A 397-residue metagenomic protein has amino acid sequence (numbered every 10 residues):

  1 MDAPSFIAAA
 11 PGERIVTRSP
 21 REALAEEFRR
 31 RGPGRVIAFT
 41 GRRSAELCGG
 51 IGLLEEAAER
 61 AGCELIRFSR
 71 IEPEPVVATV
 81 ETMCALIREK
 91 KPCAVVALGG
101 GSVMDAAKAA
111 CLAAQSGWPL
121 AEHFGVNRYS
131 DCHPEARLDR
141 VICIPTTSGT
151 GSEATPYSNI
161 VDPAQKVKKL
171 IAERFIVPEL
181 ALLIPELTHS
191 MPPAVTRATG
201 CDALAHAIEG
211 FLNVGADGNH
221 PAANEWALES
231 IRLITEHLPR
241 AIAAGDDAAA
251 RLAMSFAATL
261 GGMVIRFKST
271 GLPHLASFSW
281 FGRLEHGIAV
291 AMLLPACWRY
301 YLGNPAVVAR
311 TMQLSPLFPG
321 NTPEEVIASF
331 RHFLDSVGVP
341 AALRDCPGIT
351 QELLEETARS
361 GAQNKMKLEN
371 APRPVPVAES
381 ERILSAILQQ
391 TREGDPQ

Functional and structural regions predicted by a protein language model:
M1-A94, L343: ATP/NTP phosphate-donor binding region
R14, R35-I37, I66, C93-V96 (+5 more regions): Structural motif
A78-P185: Glycine/threonine-rich beta-strand-loop-alpha-helix active-site module that forms ligand/phosphate-binding
Y157-R266, P372: Carboxylate- and glycine-rich phosphate/diphosphate-binding segment that chelates Mg2+/Mn2+
L204-I208, M254-G262, A276, L294-C297 (+4 more regions): Short alpha-helical scaffolding segments that buttress acidic/His motifs in well-ordered protein cores
N213-S329: Active-site segments that bind and position negatively charged phosphate/pyrophosphate groups
S315-Q397: C-terminal charged capping/lid subdomain of soluble metabolic enzymes
